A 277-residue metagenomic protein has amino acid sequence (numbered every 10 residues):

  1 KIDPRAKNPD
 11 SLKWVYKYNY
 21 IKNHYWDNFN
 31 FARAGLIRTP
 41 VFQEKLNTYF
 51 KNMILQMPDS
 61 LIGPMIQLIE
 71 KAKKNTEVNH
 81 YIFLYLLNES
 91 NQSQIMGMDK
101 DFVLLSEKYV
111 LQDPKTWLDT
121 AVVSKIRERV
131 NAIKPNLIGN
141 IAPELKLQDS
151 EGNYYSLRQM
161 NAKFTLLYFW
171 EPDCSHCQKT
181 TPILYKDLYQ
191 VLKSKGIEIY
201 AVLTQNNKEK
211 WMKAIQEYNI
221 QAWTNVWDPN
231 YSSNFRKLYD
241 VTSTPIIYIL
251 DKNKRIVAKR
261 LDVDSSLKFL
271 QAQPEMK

Functional and structural regions predicted by a protein language model:
K1-K146, S150: Oxidative protein folding and maturation machinery
G139, M160-N161, L192-K195, E217-N219 (+1 more regions): A structural signal for short secondary-structure junctions
P143, M212-Y248, K252: Short, internal strand/loop/helix patches that form the active-site neighborhood or redox-interaction surface
S150-E151, K252: Short, ordered coil/turn segments that flank beta-strands lining enzyme active or ligand-binding pockets
N153-Y185, E198-Y200: Short active-site neighborhood of thiol/selenol oxidoreductases, capturing the structured segment around
Q178-Q216, S232-F235: Structural microenvironment flanking redox-active thiols in thiol-disulfide oxidoreductases
S243-I246, K252-K277: Non-catalytic, surface beta->alpha helical segment in thiol-disulfide oxidoreductase systems
